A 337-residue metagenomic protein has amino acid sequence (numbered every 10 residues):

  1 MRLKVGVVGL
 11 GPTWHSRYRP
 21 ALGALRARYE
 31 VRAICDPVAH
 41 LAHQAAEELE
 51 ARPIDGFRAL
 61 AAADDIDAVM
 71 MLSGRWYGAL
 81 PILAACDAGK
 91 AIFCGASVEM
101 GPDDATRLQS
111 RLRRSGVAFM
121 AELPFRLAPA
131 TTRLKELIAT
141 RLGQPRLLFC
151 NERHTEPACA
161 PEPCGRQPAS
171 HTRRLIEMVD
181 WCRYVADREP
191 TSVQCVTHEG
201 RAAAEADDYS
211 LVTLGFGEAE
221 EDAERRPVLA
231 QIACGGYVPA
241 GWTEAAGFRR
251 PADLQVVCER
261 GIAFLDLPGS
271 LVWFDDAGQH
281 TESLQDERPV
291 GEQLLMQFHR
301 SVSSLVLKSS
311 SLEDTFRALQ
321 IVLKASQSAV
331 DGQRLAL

Functional and structural regions predicted by a protein language model:
M1-E48: N-terminal Rossmann-like dinucleotide-binding module
T13, L284-M296: Active-site loop of classical SDR/Rossmann-like NAD(P)-dependent oxidoreductases, centered on the catalytic Tyr-X3-Lys
A51-R111: Beta-loop-alpha module in the N-terminal Rossmann-like domain of NAD(P)-dependent dehydrogenases, especially those
D55, C94, F119-A121, L265: Hydrophobic residues in well-ordered beta-strands that form the structural core
A68-M71, R225, H299-L337: C-terminal helix-rich "cap/oligomerization" subdomain common to oxidoreductases
W76, M100-P161: A contiguous active-site-proximal alpha/beta segment in oxidoreductase catalytic domains
R173, E177-P268, Q293-S304: Contiguous beta-strand/loop segments that form the cofactor/metal-binding neighborhood of enzyme cores
